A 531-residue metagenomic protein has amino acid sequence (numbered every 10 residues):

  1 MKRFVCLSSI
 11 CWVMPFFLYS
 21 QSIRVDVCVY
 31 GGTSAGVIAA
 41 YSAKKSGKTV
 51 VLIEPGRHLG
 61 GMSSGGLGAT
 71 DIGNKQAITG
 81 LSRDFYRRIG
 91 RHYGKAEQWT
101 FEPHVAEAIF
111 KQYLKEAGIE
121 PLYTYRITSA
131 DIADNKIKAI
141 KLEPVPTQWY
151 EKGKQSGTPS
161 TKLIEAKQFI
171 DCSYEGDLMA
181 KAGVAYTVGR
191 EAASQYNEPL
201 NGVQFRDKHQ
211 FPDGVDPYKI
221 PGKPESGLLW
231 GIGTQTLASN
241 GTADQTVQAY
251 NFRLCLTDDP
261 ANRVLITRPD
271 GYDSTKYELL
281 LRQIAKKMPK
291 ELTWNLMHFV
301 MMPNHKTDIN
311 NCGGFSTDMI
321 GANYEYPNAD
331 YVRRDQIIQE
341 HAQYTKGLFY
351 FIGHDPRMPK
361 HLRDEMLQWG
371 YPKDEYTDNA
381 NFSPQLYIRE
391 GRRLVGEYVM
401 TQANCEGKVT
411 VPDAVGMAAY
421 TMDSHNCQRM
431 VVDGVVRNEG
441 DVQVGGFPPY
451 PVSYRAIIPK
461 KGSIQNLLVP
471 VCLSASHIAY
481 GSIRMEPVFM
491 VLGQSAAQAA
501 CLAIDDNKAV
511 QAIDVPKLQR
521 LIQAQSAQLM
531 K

Functional and structural regions predicted by a protein language model:
M1-S22: Bacterial Sec-dependent N-terminal signal peptides
S22-T33: Beta1/beta-strand and adjacent pyrophosphate-binding region of the FAD-binding site in flavoprotein oxidoreductases
C28-Y30, V51-E54, S63, P121-Y123 (+5 more regions): Structural recognition of the beta-strand scaffold that forms the well-ordered cores of secreted hydrolase catalytic
G36: N-terminal Rossmann-fold NAD(P) dinucleotide-binding loop
A43: Aromatic pocket-lining residues of Rossmann-like dinucleotide-binding sites
K48-T49, E54-K136, T187, Y196-N197: Conserved N-terminal/central alpha/beta ligand/cofactor-binding core
A139, P146-Q168, C172-M530: Flavin (FAD/FMN)-binding glycine-rich loop and adjacent Rossmann-like elements that form
